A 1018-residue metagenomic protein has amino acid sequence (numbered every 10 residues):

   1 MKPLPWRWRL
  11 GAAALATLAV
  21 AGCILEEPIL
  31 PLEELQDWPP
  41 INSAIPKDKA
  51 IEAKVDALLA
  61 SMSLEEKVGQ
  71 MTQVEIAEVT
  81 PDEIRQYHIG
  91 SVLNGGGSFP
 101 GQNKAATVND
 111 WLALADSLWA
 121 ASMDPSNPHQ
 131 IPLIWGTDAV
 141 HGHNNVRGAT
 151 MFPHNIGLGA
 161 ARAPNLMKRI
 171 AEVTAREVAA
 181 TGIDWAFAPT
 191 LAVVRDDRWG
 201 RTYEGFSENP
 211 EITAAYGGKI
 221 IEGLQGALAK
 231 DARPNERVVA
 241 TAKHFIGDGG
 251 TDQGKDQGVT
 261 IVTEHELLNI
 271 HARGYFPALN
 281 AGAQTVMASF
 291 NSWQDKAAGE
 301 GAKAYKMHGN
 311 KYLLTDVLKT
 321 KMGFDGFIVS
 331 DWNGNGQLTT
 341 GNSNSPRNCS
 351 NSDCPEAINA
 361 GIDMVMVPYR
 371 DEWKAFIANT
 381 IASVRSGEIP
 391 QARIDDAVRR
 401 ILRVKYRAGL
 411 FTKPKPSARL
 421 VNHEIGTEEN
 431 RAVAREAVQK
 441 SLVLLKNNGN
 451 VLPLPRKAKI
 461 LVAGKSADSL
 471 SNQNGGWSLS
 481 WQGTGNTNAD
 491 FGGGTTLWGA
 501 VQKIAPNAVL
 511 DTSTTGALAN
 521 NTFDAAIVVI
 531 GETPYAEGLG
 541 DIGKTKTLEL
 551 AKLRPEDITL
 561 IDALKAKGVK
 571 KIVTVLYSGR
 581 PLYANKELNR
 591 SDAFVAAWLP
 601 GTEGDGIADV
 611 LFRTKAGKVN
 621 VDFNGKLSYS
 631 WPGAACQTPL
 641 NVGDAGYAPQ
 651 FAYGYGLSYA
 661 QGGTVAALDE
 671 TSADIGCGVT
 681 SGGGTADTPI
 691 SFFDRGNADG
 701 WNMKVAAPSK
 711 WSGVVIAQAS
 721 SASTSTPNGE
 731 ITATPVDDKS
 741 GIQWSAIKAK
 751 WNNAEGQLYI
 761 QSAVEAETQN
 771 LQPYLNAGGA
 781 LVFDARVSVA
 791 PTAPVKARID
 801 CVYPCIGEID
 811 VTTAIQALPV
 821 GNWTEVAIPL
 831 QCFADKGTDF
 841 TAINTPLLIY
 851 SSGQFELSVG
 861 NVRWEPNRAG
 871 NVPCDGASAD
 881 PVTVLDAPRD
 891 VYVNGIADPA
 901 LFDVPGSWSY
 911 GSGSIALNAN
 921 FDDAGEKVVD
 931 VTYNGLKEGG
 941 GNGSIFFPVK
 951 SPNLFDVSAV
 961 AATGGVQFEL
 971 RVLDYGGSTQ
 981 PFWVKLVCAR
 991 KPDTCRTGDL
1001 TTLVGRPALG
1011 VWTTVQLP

Functional and structural regions predicted by a protein language model:
M1, E66, V569-K570, L917-A919 (+1 more regions): Generic cytosolic/nucleocytoplasmic N-terminal low-complexity/intrinsically disordered segments
K2-G11: Bacterial N-terminal signal peptides that target proteins for export
G11-A21: Bacterial N-terminal signal peptides
A12, S43, K47, V619 (+2 more regions): Non-membrane alpha-helical secondary structure
C23-S691, G700: Glycoside hydrolase catalytic-domain context in secreted enzymes
G678-P1018: Beta-rich carbohydrate-recognition modules and glycan-binding surfaces
